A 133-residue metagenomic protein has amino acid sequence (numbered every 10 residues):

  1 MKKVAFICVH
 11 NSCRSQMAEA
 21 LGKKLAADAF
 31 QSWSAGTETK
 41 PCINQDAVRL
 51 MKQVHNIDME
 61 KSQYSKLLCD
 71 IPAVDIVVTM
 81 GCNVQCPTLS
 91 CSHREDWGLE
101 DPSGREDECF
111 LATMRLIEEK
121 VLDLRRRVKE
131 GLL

Functional and structural regions predicted by a protein language model:
M1-L133: Short polar/charged helix/loop
